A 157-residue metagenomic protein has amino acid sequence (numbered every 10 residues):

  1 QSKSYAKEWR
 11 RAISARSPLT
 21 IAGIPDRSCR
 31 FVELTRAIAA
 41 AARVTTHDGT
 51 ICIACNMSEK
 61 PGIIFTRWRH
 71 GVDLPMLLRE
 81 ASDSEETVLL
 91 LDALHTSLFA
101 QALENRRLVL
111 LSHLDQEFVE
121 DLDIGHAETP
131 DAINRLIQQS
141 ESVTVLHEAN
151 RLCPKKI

Functional and structural regions predicted by a protein language model:
Q1-R27: Membrane-embedded hairpin module used as a gating/binding unit in multi-pass transport and secretion proteins
C29-L34: Active-site glycine- and acidic-residue-rich loops that bind and position anionic ligands or nucleotide-like cofactors
T35-I157: C-terminal non-catalytic interaction/assembly regions of soluble proteins
